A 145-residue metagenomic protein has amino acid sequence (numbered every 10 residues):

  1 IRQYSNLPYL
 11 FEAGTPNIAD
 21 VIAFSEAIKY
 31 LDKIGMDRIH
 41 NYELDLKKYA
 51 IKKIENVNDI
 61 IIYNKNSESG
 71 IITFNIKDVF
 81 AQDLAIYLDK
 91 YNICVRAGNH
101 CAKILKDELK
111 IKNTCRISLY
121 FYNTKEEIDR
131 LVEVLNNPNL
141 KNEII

Functional and structural regions predicted by a protein language model:
I1-I145: Pyridoxal 5′-phosphate
